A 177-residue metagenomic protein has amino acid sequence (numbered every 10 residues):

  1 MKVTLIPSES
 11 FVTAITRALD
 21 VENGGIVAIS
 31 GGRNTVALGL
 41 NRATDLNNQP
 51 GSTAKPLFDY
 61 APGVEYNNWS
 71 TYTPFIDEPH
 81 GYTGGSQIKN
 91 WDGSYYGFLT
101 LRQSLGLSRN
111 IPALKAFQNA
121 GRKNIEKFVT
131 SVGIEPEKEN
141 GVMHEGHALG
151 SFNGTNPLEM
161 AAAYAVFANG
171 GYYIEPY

Functional and structural regions predicted by a protein language model:
M1-T44, T53-P56, S70-T73, V129: Periplasmic/cell-envelope proteins involved in peptidoglycan metabolism and beta-lactam response
E22-N23, G32-A37, Q49, H80-T83 (+5 more regions): Solvent-exposed loop/turn segments at secondary-structure junctions within structured extracellular/periplasmic domains
G24, Q49-F75, S104, A163-F167: Active-site SXXK
G25, Q49, F58, S70 (+4 more regions): Extracytoplasmic/secreted proteins, especially bacterial periplasmic and envelope-associated proteins
A37-N48, G146-G150: Short helix/strand-bridging catalytic loops that position acidic/His residues to coordinate divalent metals and engage
N68-I125, H144, N169: Conserved catalytic neighborhood of penicillin-recognizing serine enzymes
A120-E137: Short, charged, amphipathic alpha-helices and their helix-cap/turn boundaries
E135-Y177: Active-site-proximal helix/loop microenvironment of the serine DD-peptidase/beta-lactamase transpeptidase fold
